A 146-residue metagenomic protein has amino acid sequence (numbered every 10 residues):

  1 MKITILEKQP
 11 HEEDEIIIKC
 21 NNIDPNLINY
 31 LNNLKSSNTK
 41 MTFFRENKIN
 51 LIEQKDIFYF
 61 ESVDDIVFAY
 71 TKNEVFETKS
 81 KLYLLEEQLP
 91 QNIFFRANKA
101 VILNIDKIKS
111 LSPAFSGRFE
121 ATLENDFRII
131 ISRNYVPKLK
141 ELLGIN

Functional and structural regions predicted by a protein language model:
M1-N26: N-terminal regulatory/sensing modules of transcriptional regulators
E7-Q9, N22, N47, L82 (+1 more regions): A broadly conserved detector of short glycine/acidic/proline-rich loop/turn motifs that flank catalytic sites and bind
C20-N22, N125, R133: Short, structured patches in soluble enzyme cores that scaffold and shape functional sites
N26-E124, R128-I130: Conserved binding/recognition cores within well-folded domains
I130-R133, P137: C-terminal structural segments of small proteins and small subunits
E141-N146: Short, charged, intrinsically disordered terminal tails
